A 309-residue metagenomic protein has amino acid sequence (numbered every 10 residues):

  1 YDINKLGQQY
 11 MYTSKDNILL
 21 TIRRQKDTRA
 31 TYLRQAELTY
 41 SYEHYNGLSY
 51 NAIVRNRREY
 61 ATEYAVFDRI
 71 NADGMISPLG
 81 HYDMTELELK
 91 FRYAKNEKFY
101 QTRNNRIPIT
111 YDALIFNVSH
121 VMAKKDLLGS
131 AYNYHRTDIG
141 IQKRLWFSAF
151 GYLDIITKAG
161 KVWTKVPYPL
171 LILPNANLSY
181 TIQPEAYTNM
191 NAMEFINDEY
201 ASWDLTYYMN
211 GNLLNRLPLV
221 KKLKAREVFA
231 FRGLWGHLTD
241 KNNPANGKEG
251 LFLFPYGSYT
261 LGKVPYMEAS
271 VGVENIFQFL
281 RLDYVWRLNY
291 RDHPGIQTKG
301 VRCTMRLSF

Functional and structural regions predicted by a protein language model:
Y1-F309: Exposed, low-structure sequence patches enriched in small/polar residues
